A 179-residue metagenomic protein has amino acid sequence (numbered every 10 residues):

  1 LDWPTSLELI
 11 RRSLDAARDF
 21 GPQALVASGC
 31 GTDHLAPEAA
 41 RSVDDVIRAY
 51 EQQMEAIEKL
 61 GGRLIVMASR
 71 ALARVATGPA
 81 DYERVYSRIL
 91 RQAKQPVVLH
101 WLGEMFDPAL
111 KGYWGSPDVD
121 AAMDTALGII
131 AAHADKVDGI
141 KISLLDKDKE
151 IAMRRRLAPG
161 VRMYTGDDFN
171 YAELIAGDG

Functional and structural regions predicted by a protein language model:
L1-D124: Active-site beta->alpha loop and helix N-cap motifs at the rims of alpha/beta catalytic domains
K94, W101-G179: Catalytic alpha/beta core domains of metabolic enzymes, predominantly
